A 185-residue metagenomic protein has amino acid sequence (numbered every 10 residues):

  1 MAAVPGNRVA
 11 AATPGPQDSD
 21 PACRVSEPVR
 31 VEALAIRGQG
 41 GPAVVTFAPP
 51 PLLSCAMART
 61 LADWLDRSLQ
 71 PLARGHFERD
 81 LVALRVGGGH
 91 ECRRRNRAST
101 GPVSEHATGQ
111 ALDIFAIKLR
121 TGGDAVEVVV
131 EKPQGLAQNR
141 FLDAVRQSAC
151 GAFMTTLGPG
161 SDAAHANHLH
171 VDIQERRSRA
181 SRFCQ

Functional and structural regions predicted by a protein language model:
A2-L84: Active-site acidic/histidine clusters and adjacent loop/turn architecture that either coordinate catalytic ions
P14-S26, D80-R94, A163-L169, Q174-E175: Acidic helix-start/capping segments at beta-turn-to-alpha-helix junctions
S19, E27, S99, F153 (+1 more regions): Glycine-rich, flexible loop/turn motifs
A22-R24, S54-A56, E91-R93, G151 (+1 more regions): Sequence contexts marking disulfide-bonded cysteines in secreted/extracellular proteins
E27-V29, V45, H90, G101 (+2 more regions): Flexible, active-site-adjacent loop/turn segments at secondary-structure boundaries
E32, V103-Q185: Catalytic cores and adjacent binding grooves of peptidoglycan-active enzymes
G75-G109: Active-site-adjacent substructure of cysteine-protease-like catalytic cores
